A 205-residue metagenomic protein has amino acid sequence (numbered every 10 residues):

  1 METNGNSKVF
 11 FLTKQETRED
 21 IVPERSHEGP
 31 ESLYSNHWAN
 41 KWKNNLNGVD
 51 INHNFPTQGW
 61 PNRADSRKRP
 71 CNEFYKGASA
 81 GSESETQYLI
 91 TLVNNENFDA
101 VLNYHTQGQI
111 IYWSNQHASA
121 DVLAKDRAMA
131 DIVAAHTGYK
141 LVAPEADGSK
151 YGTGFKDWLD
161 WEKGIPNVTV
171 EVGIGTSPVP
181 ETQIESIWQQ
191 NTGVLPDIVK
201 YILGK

Functional and structural regions predicted by a protein language model:
M1-N115, T169-V179: Active-site/substrate-binding loop(s) of hydrolase catalytic cores
L46, H136, E162-G164: Short, well-ordered coil/turn elements that cap or connect secondary structure elements
N54, Q58, S114, I132 (+2 more regions): Surface-exposed loop/turn and secondary-structure junction residues enriched for glycine/proline
W60-P61, V142, G204: Intrinsically disordered or highly flexible coil/loop and linker segments, enriched in small and charged/polar residues
L89, N95, A100-N103, G108-L123 (+1 more regions): Active-site-adjacent mobile loop/cap segments within catalytic or ligand-binding domains
V101-Y104, G138-E145: Active-site neighborhood of phospho(di)ester-bond hydrolases with catalytic His/Asp-centered motifs
A118-T137: Gly/Ser/Thr-rich active-site loops/lids in small-molecule metabolic enzymes that frequently grip phosphoryl groups
